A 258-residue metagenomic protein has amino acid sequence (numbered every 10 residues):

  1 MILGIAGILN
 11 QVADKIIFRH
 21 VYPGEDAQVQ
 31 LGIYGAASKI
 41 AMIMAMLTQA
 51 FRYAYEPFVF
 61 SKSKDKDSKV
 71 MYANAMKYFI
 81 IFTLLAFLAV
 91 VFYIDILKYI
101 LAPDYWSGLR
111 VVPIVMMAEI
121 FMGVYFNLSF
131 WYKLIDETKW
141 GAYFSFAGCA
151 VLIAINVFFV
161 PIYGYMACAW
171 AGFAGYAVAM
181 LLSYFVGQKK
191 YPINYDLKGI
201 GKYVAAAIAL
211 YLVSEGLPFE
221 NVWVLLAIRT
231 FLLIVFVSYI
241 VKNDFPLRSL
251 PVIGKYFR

Functional and structural regions predicted by a protein language model:
M1-I16, I40-A54, A75-Y78, F87-L88 (+5 more regions): Hydrophobic alpha-helical transmembrane bundles that constitute the permease/transmembrane domains of multi-pass
L3-N10, L88-F92, I153-V157, I208-V222: Hydrophobic alpha-helical transmembrane segments in multi-pass integral membrane proteins
I16, L47, F87-D95, I153 (+5 more regions): Membrane-embedded alpha-helical segments of multi-pass transporters/permeases
F18-G24, D95-W106, P218-N221: Membrane-interface helix termini and inter-helical loops of multi-pass transporters
D26, D136-K139, F146-L181, I193 (+1 more regions): Membrane-interface helix-loop junctions in multi-pass transport and translocation proteins
I33-S145: Specific pore-lining/lateral-gate transmembrane helices of multi-pass inner-membrane transport and insertion machines
L128-D136, Y184-K198: Alpha-helical transmembrane segments
G216-R258: Membrane-proximal transmembrane or re-entrant/amphipathic helices at the cytosolic face
